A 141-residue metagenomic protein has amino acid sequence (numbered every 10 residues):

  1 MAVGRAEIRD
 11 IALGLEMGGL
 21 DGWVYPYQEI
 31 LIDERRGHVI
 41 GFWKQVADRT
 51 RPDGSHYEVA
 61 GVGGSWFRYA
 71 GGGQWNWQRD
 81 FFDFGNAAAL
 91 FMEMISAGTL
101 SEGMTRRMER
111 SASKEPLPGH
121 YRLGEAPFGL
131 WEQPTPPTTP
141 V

Functional and structural regions predicted by a protein language model:
M1-F42: A solvent-exposed, acidic/Ser-Thr-rich amphipathic alpha-helical stretch
W23-P26, Y57-S65, W77-Q78: Short, surface-exposed coil-to-beta transition loops
I30-I32, V46, F67, F82-G85: Short, solvent-exposed loop/turn segments at secondary-structure junctions
E34-G37, F67-W75: Short, solvent-exposed coil/turn segments at beta-strand boundaries
V39, R49-T50, G85-A88: Short catalytic/ligand-binding loop motif for oxyanion handling, primarily in non-cytosolic enzymes, centered on
F42-G71: Exposed beta-sheet edge and beta->alpha loop/turn motif
G72-V141: Terminal "cap-and-tail" regions of soluble proteins that handle hydrophobic small molecules
